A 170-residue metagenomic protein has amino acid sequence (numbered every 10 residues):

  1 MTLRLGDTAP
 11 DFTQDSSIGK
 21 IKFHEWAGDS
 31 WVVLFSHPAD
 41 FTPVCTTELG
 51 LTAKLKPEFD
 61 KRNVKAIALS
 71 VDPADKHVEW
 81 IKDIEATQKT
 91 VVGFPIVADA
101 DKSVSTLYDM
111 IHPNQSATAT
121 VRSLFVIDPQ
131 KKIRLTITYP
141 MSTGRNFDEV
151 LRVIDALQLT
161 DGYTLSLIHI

Functional and structural regions predicted by a protein language model:
M1-L167: Chalcogenol-based redox active-site neighborhoods
